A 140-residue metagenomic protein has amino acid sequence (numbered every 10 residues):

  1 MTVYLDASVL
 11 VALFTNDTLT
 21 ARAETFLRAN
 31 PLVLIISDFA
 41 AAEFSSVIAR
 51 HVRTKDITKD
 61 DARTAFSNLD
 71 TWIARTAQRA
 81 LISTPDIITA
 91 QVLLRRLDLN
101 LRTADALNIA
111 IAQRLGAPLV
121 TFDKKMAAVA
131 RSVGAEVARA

Functional and structural regions predicted by a protein language model:
M1-A40, H51-T64, K124, S132-V133 (+1 more regions): Short, well-structured N-terminal submotif of metal-dependent ribonuclease cores
T2, T71, I88, L107-A140: Acidic, PIN/NYN-like endoribonuclease modules and their adjacent C-terminal/linker elements
I36, L81, T103-A106, T121: Short beta-strand scaffold positions
A41, A65-L97: Acidic catalytic patch
S46-R53, R114: Short glycine/serine- and small hydrophobic-enriched flexible loop segments
